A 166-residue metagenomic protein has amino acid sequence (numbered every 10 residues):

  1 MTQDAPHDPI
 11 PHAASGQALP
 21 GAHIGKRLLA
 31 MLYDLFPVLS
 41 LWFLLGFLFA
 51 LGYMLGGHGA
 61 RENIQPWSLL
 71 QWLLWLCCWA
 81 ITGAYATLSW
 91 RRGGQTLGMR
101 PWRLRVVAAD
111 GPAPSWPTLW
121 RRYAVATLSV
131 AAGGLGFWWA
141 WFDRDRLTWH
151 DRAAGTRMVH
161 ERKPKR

Functional and structural regions predicted by a protein language model:
M1-A131, A153, V159-R166: Short, small/hydrophobic-residue-rich motifs at membrane-helix boundaries and re-entrant hairpins of integral membrane
L97, W138, W149: Short clusters of hydrophobic/aromatic residues that line enzyme substrate/ligand-binding pockets
L135-D145: Glycine-rich flap/beta-hairpin and adjacent strands of clan AA aspartyl proteases
R146-G155: Short glycine/proline-enriched turn or capping motifs at secondary-structure junctions
